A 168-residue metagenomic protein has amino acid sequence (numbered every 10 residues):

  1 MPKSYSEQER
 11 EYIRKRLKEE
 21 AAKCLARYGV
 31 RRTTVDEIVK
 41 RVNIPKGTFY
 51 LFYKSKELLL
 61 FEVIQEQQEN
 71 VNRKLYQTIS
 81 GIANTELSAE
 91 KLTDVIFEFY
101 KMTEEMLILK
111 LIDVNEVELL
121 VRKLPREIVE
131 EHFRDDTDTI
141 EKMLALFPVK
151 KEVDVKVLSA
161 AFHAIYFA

Functional and structural regions predicted by a protein language model:
M1-Y28, T33, R41: Basic, helix-initiating cap at the start of DNA-binding domains
R10, R14, K18, I64 (+3 more regions): Amphipathic, non-transmembrane alpha-helical scaffold segments
E11-E19, R32, F52-Y76: An amphipathic alpha-helix adjacent to DNA-recognition modules
E20-C24, E98, M102, I165: Short amphipathic alpha-helical elements of helix-turn-helix/winged-helix folds
C24-L58, E62: Helix-turn-helix
E62, Y76-E105, S159-F162: Hydrophobic alpha-helical connector segments
E69-Y76, V121-V149, K156-A160: Amphipathic alpha-helical packing segments from all-alpha helical-bundle domains
D94, K101-D138: Short secondary-structure transition hinges
